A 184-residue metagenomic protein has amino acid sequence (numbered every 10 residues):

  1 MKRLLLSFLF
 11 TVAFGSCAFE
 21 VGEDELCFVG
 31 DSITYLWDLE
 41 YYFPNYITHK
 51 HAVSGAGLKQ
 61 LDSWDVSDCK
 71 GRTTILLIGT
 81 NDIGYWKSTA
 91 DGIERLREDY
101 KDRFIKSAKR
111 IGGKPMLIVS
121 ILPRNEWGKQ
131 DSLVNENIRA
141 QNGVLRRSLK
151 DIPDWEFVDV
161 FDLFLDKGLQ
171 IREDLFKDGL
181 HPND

Functional and structural regions predicted by a protein language model:
M1-R3: Positively charged n-region of N-terminal signal peptides that target proteins for export
S7, S16-T74: Serine-esterase "nucleophile elbow" of acetyl-processing enzymes
T11-V12: Repetitive helical segments and hydrophobic/amphipathic motifs
Y42-I47, D62-D184: Alpha-helical cap/lid subdomain in secreted, periplasmic, or secretory-pathway luminal O-acyl-processing enzymes
